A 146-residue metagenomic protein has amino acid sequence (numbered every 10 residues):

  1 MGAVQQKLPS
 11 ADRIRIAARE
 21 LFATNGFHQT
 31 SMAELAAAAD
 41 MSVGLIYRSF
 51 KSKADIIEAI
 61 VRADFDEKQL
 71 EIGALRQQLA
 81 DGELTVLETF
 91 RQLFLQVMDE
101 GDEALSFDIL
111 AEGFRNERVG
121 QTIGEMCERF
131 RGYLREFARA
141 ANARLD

Functional and structural regions predicted by a protein language model:
M1-P9: N-terminal intrinsically disordered/low-complexity leader segments
G2, R13, A17-D55, A59: Helix-turn-helix
V43, F107-D108: Interfacial helix-capping/hinge residues at the ends of transmembrane alpha-helices
F50, Q96-D99, I109-R115: Short helix-capping/turn signature of helix-turn-helix
D55, A59, L70-E103: Hydrophobic alpha-helical connector segments
R62-K68: Short, basic, alpha-helical segments at the C-terminal edge of helix-turn-helix-like DNA-binding modules
M98-A104, E117-N142: Amphipathic alpha-helical packing segments from all-alpha helical-bundle domains
